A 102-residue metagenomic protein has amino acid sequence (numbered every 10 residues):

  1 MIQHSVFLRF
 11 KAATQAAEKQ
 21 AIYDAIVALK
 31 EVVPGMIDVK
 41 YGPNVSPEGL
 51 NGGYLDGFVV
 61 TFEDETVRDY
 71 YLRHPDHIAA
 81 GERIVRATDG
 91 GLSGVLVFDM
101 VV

Functional and structural regions predicted by a protein language model:
Q3-F10, P43-L72: Short, well-ordered beta-strand segments in beta-rich or mixed alpha/beta enzyme and ligand-binding folds
T14-Y41, D76-V85: Short amphipathic alpha-helical segments
I37-D38, T66, L92-S93: Secondary-structure boundary/capping signal
I37-K40, V59, L96: Residues embedded in well-ordered beta-strands within globular domains across many folds
G42-G52, E82-V102: Glycine-rich beta-strand-turn "strand-cap" elements at beta-sheet edges
P75-D76, V102: Short, solvent-exposed aromatic-acidic interface loops
